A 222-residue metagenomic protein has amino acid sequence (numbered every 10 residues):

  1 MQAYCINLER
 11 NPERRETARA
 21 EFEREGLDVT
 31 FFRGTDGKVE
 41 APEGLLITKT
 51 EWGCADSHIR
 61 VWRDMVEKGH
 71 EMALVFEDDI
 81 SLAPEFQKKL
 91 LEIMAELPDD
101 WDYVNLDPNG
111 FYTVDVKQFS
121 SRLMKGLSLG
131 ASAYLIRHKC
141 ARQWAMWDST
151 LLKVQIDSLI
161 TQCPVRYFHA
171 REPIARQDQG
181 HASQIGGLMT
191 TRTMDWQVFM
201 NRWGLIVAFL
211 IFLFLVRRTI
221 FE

Functional and structural regions predicted by a protein language model:
M1-F76, I80-E222: An acidic/histidine-cluster motif and surrounding catalytic segment that typifies divalent-metal-assisted enzyme active
